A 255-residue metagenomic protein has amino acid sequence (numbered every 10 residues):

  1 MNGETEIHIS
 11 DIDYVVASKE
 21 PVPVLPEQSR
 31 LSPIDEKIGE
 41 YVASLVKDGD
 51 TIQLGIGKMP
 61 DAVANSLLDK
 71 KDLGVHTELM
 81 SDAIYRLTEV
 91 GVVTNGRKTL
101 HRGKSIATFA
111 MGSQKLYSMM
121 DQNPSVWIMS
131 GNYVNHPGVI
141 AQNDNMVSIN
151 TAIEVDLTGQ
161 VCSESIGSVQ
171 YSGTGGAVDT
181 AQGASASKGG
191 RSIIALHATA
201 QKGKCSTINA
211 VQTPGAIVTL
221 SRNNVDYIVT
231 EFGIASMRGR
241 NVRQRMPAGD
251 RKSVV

Functional and structural regions predicted by a protein language model:
M1-V255: Conserved phosphate- and dinucleotide-binding cores of soluble alpha/beta proteins, encompassing both enzyme active
